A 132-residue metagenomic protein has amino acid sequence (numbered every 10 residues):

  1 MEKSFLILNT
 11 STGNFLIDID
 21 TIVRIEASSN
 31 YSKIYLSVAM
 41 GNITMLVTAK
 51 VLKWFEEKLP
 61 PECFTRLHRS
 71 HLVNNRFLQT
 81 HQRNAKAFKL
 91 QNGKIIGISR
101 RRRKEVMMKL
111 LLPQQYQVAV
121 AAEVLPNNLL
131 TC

Functional and structural regions predicted by a protein language model:
M1, L112-C132: N-terminal regulatory/sensing modules of transcriptional regulators
M1-Q91, C132: Conserved binding/recognition cores within well-folded domains
G97-E105: C-terminal structural segments of small proteins and small subunits
M107-L110: Short, surface-exposed, low-complexity cationic segments
